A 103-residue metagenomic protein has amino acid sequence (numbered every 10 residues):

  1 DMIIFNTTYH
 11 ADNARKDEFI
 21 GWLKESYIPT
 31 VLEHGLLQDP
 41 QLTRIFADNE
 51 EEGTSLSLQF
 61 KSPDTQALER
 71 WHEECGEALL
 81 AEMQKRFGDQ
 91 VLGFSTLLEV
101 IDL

Functional and structural regions predicted by a protein language model:
D1-Y9, L36-T43, L80-F87: Short N-terminal helix-initiation segments at or just after the protein's N-terminus
I3-H10, L42-E74: Short, well-ordered beta-strand segments in beta-rich or mixed alpha/beta enzyme and ligand-binding folds
R15, Q66-L68, L103: Residue-level signal for secondary-structure boundary sites
R15-L42, A78-A81: Short amphipathic alpha-helical segments
L23-K24, Q59-K61, D102: Generic alpha-helical hydrophobic packing signal
P29-G35, A47, D64-L68, E82-F87: Glycine-rich loops and low-complexity Gly/Arg-rich segments that provide flexible linkers or classic glycine-based
Q41-T54, A81-L103: Glycine-rich beta-strand-turn "strand-cap" elements at beta-sheet edges
